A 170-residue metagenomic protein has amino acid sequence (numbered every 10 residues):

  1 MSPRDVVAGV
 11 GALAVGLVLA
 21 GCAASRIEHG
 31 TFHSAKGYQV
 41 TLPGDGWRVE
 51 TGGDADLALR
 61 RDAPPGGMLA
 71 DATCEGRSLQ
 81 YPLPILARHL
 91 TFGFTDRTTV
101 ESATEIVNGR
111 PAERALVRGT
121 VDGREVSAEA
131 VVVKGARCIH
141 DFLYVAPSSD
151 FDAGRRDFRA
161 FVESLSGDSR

Functional and structural regions predicted by a protein language model:
M1-A12: Bacterial N-terminal signal peptides that target proteins for export
V18-G21: C-terminal motif of bacterial Sec signal peptides marking the signal peptidase cleavage site
A23-S25: Bacterial signal peptide processing site
H29-L57: Post-signal peptide N-terminal segment of mature Sec-exported envelope proteins
V40, P84, R88, F92 (+1 more regions): Solvent-exposed, polar/charged alpha-helical surfaces in well-ordered, non-transmembrane soluble domains, broadly
G44-W47, H140-R170: Surface-exposed amphipathic alpha-helical segments
V49-D141, A146: Conserved polar/disulfide-associated segments of primarily extracytoplasmic proteins
